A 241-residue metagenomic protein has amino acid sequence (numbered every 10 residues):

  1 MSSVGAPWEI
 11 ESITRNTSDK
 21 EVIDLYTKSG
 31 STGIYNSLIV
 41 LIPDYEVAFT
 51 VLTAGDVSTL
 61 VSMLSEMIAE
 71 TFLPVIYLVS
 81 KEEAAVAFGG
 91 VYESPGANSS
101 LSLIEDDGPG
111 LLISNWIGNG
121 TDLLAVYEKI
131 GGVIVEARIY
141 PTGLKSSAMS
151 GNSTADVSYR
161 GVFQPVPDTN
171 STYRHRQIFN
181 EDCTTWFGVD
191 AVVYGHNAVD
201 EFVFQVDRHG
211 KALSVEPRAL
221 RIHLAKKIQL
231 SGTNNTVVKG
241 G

Functional and structural regions predicted by a protein language model:
M1-G241: Catalytic loop of the DD-peptidase/beta-lactamase superfamily, centered on the K-T-G motif and neighboring
